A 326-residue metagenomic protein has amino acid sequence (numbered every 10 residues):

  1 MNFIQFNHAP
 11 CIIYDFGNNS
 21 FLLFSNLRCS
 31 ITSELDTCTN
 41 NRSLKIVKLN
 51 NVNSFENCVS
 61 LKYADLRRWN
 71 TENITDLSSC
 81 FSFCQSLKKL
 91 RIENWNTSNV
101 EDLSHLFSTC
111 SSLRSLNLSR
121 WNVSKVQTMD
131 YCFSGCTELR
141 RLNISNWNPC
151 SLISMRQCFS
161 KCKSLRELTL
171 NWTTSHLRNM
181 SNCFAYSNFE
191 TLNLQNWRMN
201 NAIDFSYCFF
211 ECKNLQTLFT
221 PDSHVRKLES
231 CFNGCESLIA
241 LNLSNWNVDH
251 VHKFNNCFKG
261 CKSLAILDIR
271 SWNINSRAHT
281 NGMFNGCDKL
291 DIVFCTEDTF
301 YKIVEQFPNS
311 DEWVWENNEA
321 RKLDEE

Functional and structural regions predicted by a protein language model:
M1-F3, E325-E326: Universal eukaryotic N-terminal targeting presequences
N2-G17, L27-N50, S60-N73, S86-N99 (+9 more regions): Structural signature of tandem-repeat unit edges
N19-F21, V52-S54, N73-C80, N99-F107 (+7 more regions): Consensus positions within tandem repeat domains that build extended binding/scaffold surfaces
F24-S25, K259: Acidic, Ser/Thr
R277-G282, V304-F307: A short acidic (Asp/Glu
V304-E326: C-terminal capping region of solenoid repeat domains
